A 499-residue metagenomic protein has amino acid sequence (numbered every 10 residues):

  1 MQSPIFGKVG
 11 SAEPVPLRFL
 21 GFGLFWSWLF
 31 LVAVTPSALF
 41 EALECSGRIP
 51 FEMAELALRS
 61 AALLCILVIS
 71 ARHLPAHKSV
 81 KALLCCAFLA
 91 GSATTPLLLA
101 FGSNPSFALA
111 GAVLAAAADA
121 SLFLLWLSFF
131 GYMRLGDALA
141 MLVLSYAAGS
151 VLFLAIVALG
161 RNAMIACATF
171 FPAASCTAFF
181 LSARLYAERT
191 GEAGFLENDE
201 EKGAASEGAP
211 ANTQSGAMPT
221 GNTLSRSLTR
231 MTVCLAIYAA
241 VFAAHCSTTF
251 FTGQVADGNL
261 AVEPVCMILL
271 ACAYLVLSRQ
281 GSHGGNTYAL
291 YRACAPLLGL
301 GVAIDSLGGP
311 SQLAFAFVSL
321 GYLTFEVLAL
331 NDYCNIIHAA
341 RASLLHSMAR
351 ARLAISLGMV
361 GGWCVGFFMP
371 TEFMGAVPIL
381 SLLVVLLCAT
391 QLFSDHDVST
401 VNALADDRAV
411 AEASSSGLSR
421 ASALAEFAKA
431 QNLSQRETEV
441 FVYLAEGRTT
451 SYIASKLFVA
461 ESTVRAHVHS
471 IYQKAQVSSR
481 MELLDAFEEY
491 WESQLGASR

Functional and structural regions predicted by a protein language model:
Q2-P4, S150, L154-A244, T248 (+1 more regions): Intracellular loop-helix junctions on the cytosolic face of multi-pass helical membrane proteins
I5-S60, C234-Q254: Helix-loop boundary and gating motifs at the non-cytosolic
L31-A42, L64, L224-L313, F317 (+3 more regions): Linker/hinge segments immediately adjacent to helix-turn-helix/homeobox DNA-binding domains
E52-H73, I268-A273: Central cavity-lining transmembrane alpha-helices of secondary-active solute carriers, predominantly the Major
F88-G102, A295-L307: C-terminal ends and interior cores of transmembrane alpha-helices in multi-pass membrane transporters/permeases
P105-L122, Q312-E326: Hydrophobic core of transmembrane alpha-helices in multi-pass small-molecule transporters, especially MFS/SLC-type
L135-V157, S347-W363: Glycine-rich segments within core transmembrane alpha-helices of 12-TM secondary carriers
A411-H469, Q473-K474, D485-R499: Helix-turn-helix DNA-binding segment
